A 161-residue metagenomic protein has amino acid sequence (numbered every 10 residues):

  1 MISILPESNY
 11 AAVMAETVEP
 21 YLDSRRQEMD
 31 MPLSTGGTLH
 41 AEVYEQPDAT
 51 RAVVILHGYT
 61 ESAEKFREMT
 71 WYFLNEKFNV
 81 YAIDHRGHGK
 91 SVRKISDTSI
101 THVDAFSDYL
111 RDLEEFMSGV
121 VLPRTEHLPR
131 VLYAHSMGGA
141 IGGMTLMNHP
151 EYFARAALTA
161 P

Functional and structural regions predicted by a protein language model:
M1-P32, L39-V43: An N-terminal hydrophobic leader/cap segment in hydrolases
T50, G58-E61: Active-site glycine-rich loops that stabilize anionic/oxyanionic intermediates across multiple enzyme folds
T60-E68, V80: Serine-hydrolase catalytic-loop signature spanning alpha/beta hydrolases and amidase-signature enzymes
Y72-S96: Conserved alpha/beta-hydrolase
T101-L122: Alpha/beta-hydrolase active-site loop
R124-S136: Alpha/beta-hydrolase fold nucleophile elbow
G139-P150: Short glycine-enriched nucleophile-adjacent loop and the immediately C-terminal alpha-helix near the catalytic center
A157-P161: Active-site nucleophile loop of the alpha/beta-hydrolase fold
